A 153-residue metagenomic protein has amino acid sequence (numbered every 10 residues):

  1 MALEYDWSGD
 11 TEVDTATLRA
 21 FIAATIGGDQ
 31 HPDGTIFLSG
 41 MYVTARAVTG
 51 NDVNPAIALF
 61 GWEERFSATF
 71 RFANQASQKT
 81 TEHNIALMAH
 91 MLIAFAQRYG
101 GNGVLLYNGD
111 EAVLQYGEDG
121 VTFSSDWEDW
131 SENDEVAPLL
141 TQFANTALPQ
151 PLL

Functional and structural regions predicted by a protein language model:
M1-F37, L148-L153: Short, extreme N-terminal segment that most often corresponds to the first beta-strand
S8, R71, L106: Residues in well-ordered beta-strands of folded domains
D10, D14, N84, E128-E135: Non-membrane alpha-helical secondary structure
E12-D14, V43, A112: Generic "edge-of-domain/loop-turn" microfeature
F21-T25, M91-R98: Conserved short hydrophobic interaction patches
G28-E82, R98, Y116: Short, intrinsically disordered low-complexity segments
E82-I93: Well-ordered, non-membrane alpha-helical segments in soluble/globular domains
A94-L153: Acidic, proline/glycine-rich low-complexity IDRs
